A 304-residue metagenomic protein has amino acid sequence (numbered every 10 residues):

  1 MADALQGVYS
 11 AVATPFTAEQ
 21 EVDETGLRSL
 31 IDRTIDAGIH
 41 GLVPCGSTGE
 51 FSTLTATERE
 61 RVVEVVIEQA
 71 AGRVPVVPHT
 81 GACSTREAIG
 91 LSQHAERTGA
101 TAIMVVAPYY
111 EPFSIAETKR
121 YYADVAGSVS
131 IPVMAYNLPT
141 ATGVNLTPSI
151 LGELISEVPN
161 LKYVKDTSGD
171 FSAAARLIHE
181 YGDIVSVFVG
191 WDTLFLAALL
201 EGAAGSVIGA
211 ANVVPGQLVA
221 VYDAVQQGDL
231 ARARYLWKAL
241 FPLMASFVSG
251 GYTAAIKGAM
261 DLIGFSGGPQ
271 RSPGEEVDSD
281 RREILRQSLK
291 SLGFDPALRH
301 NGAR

Functional and structural regions predicted by a protein language model:
A2-N145, E153: Active-site beta->alpha loop and helix N-cap motifs at the rims of alpha/beta catalytic domains
A2-P15, R33, A37-I39, T48 (+2 more regions): C-terminal alpha-helical cap/extension of soluble enzyme domains
L5, L27, R59, V63 (+8 more regions): A general structural signal for well-ordered alpha-helical segments in protein cores
Q20, S52, G81, I184-V185 (+2 more regions): A generic secondary-structure micro-motif detector that highlights 1-2 residue hydrophobic/ambivalent hotspots embedded
Q20, V164, L285: Residue-level signature of catalytic and energy-coupling elements of molecular machines, predominantly ATP/GTP-dependent
V62, Y121, L154, A233-L236 (+1 more regions): A structural signal for short hydrophobic/aromatic patches embedded in well-ordered alpha helices
G127-S128, P139-V248: Catalytic alpha/beta core domains of metabolic enzymes, predominantly
